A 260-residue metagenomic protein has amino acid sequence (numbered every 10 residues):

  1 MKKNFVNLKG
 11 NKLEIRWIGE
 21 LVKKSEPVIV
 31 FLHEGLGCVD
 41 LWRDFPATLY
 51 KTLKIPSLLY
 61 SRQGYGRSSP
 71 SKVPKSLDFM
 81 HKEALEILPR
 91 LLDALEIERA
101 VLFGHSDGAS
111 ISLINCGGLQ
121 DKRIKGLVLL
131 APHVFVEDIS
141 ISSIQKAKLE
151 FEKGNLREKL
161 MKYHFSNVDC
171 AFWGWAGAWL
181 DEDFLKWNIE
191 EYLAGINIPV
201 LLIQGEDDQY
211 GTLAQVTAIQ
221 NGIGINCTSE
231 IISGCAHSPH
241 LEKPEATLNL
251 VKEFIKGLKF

Functional and structural regions predicted by a protein language model:
I18-P70: Conserved HGGG/HGGXW glycine-rich cap/lid loop of the alpha/beta-hydrolase fold
L59-R99: Active-site loop/oxyanion-hole signature of alpha/beta-hydrolase fold enzymes
E98-E137: Conserved hydrolase catalytic core segment
I196, L202-Q204: Short beta-strand/loop motif that positions the catalytic acidic residue of the alpha/beta-hydrolase fold
I198, T212-N221: Short alpha-helix in the alpha/beta-hydrolase fold that links the catalytic acid
D207-G211: Acidic catalytic loop of the alpha/beta-hydrolase fold
N221-S238: Catalytic histidine neighborhood in serine/cysteine hydrolases with alpha/beta-hydrolase-type architecture
C235-P244, L248: Catalytic histidine-centered segment of alpha/beta-hydrolase-like enzymes
